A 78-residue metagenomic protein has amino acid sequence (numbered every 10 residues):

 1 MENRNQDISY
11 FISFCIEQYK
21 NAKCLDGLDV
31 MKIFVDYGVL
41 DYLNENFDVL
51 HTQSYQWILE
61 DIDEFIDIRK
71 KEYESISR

Functional and structural regions predicted by a protein language model:
M1-E2, D36: Hydrophobic alpha-helical segments with strong N-terminal bias
N3-D29: N-terminal acidic leader/helix
F11-C15, D41-L43, F65-I66: N-terminal, charged low-complexity regulatory/assembly segments
A22, D26-H51: Amphipathic, hydrophobic secondary-structure cores in small proteins
D48-R78: Long, compositionally biased
